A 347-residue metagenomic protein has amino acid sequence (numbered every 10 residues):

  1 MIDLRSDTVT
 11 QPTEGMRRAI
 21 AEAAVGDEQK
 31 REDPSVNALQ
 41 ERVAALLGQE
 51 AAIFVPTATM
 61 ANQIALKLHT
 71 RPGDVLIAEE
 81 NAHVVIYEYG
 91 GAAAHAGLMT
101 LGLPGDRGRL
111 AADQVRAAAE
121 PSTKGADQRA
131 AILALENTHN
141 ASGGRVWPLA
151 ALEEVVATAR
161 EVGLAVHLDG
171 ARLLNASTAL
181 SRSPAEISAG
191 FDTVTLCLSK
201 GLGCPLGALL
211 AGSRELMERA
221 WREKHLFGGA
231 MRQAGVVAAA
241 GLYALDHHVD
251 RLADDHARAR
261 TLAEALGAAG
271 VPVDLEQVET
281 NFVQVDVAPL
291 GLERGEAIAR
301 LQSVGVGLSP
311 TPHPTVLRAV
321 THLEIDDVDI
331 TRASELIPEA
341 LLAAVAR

Functional and structural regions predicted by a protein language model:
M1-I325, A333-R347: Conserved PLP-enzyme active-site core in the AAT-like
